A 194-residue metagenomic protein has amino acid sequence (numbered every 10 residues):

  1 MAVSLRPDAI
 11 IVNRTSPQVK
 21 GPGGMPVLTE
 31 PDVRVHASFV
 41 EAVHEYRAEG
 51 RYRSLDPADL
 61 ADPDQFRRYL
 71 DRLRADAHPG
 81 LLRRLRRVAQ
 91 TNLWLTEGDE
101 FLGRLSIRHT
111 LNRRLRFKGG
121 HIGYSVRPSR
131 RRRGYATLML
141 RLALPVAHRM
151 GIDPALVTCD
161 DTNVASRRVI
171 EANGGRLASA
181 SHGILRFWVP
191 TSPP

Functional and structural regions predicted by a protein language model:
V3-H121, S125-P128, V146, H182-P194: GNAT-family acyltransferases
R114, R131-R132, T162: Glycine-/small-residue-rich active-site loops that bind phosphorylated ligands and cofactors
G123-V126, R132-P145, R167-A172: Conserved acetyl-CoA-binding loop-helix of GNAT-fold acetyltransferases
A147-T158: Conserved GNAT acetyl-CoA-binding A-motif
V157-R167: Conserved beta-strand-loop-alpha-helix junction that forms the acyl-donor binding cleft
T158, E171, R176-V189: Conserved catalytic-core motifs of GNAT/GCN5-like acyltransferases
